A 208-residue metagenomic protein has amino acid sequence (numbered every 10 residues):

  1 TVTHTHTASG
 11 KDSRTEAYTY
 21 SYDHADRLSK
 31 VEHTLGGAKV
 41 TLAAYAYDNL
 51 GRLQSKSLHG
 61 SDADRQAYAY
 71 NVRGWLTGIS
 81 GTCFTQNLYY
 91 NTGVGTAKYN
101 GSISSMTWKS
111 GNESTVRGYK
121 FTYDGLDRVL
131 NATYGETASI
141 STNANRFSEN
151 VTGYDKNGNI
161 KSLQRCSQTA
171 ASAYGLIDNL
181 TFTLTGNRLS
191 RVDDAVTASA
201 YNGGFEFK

Functional and structural regions predicted by a protein language model:
T1-K208: Acidic/glycine-rich beta-solenoid
